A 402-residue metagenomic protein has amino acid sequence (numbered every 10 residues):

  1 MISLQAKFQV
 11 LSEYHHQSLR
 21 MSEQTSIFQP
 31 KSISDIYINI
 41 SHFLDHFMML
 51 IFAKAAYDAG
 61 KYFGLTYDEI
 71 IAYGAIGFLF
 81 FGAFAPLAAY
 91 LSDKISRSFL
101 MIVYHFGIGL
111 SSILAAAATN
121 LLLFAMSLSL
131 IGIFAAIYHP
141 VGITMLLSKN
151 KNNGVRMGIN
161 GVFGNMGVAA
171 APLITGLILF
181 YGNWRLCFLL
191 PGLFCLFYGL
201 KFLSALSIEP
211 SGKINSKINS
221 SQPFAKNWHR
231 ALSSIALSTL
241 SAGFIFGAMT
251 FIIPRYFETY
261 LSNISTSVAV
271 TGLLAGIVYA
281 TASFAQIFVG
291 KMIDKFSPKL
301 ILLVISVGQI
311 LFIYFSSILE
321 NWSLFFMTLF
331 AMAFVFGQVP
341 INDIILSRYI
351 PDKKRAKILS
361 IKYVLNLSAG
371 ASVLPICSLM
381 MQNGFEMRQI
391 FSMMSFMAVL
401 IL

Functional and structural regions predicted by a protein language model:
F52-A53, L232-A282: Extracytoplasmic gate region of multi-pass secondary transporters
A75-A88, G276-I287: Central cavity-lining transmembrane alpha-helices of secondary-active solute carriers, predominantly the Major
A83-T119: Conserved MFS/SLC helix-loop-helix module at the cytosolic interface between two early adjacent transmembrane helices
A85-S96, A285-S297, M381: Helix-to-loop junctions at the C-terminal end of transmembrane segments in multipass secondary transporters
S129-G164: Cytoplasmic helix-loop-helix junction between adjacent transmembrane helices in 12-TM secondary transporters
G192-I214: C-terminal membrane-cytosol helix-exit motif in multi-pass small-molecule transporters
S297-N342: C-terminal transmembrane helical hairpin of 12-TM major facilitator-type secondary transporters
K354-N383: A late C-terminal transmembrane helix in Major Facilitator Superfamily
